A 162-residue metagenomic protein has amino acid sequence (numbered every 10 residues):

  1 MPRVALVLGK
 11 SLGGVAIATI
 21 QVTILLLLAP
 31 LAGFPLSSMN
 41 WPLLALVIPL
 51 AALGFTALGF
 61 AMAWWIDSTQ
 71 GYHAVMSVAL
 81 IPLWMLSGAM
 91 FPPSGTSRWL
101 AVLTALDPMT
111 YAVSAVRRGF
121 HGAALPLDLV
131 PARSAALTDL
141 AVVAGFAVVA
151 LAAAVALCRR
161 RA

Functional and structural regions predicted by a protein language model:
R3-S77, S134-A144, V148-V155: Alpha-helical transmembrane segments and their short interhelical loops
Q21-L25, Y72, L83, M109-V116: A general structural signal for well-ordered alpha-helical segments in protein cores
A29-S37, I66-S68, F91-T96, H121-L125 (+1 more regions): Short helix-capping/hinge motifs at transmembrane helix termini and TM-loop junctions
S77-L86: Small-residue-rich segments of transmembrane alpha-helices in multi-pass membrane proteins, especially helix faces
M85, A89-D128, L137: Short hydrophobic, aromatic-rich alpha-helical segments embedded in or entering the lipid bilayer of multi-pass
